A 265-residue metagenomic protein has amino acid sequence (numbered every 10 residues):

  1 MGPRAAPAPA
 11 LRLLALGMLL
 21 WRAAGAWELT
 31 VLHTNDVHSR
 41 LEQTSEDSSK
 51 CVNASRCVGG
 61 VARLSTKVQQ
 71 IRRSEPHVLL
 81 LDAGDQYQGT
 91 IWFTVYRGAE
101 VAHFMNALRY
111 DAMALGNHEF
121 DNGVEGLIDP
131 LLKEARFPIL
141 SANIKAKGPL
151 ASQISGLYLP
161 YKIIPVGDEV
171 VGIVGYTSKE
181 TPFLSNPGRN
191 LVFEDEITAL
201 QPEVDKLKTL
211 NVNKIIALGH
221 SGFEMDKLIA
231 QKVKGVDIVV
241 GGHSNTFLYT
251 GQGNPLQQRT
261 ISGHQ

Functional and structural regions predicted by a protein language model:
G2-P7, W21-Q265: Acidic, metal/ion-coordinating pockets
R12-L19: Bacterial N-terminal signal peptides
